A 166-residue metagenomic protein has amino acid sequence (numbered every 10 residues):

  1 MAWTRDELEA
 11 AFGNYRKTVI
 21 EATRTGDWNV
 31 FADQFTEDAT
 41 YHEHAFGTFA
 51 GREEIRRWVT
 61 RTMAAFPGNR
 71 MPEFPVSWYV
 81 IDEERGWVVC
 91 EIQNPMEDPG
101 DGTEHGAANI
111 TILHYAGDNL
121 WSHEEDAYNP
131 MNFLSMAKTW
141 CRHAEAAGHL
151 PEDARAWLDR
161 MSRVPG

Functional and structural regions predicted by a protein language model:
M1-D33, E37, A144, A154-G166: Short, low-complexity N-terminal intrinsically disordered segments enriched in polar/charged residues
A2-D6, T60-G166: A beta-strand edge to alpha-helix "cap/lid" segment located at domain peripheries
G13, W28-V88: A solvent-exposed, acidic/Ser-Thr-rich amphipathic alpha-helical stretch
